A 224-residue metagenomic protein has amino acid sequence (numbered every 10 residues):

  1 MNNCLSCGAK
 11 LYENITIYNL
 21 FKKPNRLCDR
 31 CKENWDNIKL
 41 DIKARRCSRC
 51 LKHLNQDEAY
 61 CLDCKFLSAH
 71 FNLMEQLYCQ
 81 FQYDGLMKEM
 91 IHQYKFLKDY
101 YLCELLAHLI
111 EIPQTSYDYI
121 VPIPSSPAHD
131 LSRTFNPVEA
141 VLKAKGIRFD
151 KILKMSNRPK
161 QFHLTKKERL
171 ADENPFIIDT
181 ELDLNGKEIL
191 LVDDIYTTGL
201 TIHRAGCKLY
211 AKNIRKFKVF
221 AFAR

Functional and structural regions predicted by a protein language model:
M1-R224: Glycine-rich phosphate/pyrophosphate-handling loop used in enzymes and phosphotransfer proteins
